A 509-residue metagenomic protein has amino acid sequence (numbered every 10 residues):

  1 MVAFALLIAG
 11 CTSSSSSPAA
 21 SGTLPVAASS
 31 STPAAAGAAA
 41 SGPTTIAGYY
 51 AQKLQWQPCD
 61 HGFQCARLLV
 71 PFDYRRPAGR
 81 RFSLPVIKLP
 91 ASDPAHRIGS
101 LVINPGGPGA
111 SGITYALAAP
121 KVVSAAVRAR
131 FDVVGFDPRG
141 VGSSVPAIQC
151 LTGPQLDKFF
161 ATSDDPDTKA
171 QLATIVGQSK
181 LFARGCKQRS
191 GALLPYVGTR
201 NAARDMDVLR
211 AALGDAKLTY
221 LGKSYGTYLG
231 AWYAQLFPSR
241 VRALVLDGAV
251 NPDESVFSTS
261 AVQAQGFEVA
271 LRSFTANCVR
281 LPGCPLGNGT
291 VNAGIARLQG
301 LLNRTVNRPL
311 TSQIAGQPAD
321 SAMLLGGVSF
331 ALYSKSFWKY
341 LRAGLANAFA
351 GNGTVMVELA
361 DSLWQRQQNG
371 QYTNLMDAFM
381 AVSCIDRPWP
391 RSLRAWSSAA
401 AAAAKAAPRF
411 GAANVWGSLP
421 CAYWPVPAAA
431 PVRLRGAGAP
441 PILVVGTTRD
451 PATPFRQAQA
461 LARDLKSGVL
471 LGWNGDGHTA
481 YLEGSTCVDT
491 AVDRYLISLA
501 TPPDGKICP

Functional and structural regions predicted by a protein language model:
C11-D164, K169-A170, N292-L298, Y423-A429 (+3 more regions): Catalytic-loop region of hydrolases
S111, R204, G222-A234: Glycine-rich nucleophile elbow surrounding the catalytic serine of serine-hydrolase chemistry
Q149-S163, W232-R297, A343-E358, S362-Q368: A catalytic-pocket lid/entrance helix-loop region that shapes and gates access to the active site across common
L213-Y225: Alpha/beta-hydrolase fold nucleophile elbow
G294-P440, G484, T490: Alpha/beta-hydrolase fold active-site neighborhood
L443-R449: Conserved strand-to-loop "acid loop" that flanks and positions the catalytic carboxylate
P451-R456: Conserved alpha/beta-hydrolase "acid-adjacent" motif
